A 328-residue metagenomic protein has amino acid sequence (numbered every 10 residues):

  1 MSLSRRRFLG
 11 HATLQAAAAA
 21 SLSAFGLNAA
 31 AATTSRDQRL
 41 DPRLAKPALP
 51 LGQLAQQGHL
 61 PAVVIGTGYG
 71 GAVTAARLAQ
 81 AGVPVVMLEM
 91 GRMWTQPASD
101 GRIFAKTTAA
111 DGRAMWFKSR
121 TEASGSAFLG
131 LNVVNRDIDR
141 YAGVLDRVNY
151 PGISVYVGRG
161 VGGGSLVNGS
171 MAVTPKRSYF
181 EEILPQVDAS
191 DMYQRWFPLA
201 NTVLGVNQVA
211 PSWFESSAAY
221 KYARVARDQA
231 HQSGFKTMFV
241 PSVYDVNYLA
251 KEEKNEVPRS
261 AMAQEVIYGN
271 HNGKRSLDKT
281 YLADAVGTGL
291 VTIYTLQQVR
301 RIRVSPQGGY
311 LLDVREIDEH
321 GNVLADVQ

Functional and structural regions predicted by a protein language model:
M1-A16: N-terminal secretory signal peptides and thylakoid transit peptides that target proteins across membranes
A29-A32: Boundary at the C-terminal end of the N-terminal hydrophobic targeting segment
S35-E182, V187-A189: N-terminal glycine-rich phosphate/pyrophosphate-binding loop and immediately adjacent elements
L88, V240, Y294-L296, I302 (+1 more regions): Generic beta-strand/beta-sheet core signal
L166, Q186-Q298: Conserved redox-cofactor binding core of oxidoreductases
R303-V327: Conserved beta-strand-loop-beta-strand element in the redox core of flavoprotein oxidoreductases
